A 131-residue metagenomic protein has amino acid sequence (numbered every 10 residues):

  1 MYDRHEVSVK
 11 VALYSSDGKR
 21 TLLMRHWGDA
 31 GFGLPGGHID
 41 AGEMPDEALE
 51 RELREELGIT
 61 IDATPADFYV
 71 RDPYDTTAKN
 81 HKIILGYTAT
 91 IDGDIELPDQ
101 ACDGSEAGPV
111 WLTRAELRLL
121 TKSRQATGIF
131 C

Functional and structural regions predicted by a protein language model:
M1-K10, Y14: Acidic, metal-coordinating catalytic segment for phosphate/diphosphate chemistry, firing primarily on the Nudix
L23-R25: Short, acidic/hydrophobic/Gly-rich beta-strand patch recurrent on exposed beta strands that often constitutes part
G33-G36: A short gly/proline-enriched turn/hairpin at secondary-structure junctions
I39-A63, R71-A126: Unchanged
G128-C131: A short beta-strand-loop micro-motif that forms or neighbors metal/cofactor- and ligand-binding patches at active-site
